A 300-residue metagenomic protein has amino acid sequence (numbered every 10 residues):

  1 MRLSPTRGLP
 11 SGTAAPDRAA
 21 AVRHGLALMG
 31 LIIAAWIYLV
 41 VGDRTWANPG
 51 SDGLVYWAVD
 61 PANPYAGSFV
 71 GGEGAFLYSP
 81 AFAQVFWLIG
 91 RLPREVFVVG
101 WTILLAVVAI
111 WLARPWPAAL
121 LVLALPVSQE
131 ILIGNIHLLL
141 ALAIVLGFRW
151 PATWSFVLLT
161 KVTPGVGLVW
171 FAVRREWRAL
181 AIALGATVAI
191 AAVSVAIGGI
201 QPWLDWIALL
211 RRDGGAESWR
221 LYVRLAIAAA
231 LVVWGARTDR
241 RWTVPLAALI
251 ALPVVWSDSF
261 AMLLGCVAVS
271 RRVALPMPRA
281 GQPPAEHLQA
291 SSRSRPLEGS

Functional and structural regions predicted by a protein language model:
R2-P151, A172-S300: Primarily membrane-embedded glycan-assembly and transfer machineries that use lipid-linked glycans
F156-V157, T163-V173, L263: Transmembrane-embedded, aromatic-rich helix segments that form part of the hydrophobic channel/pocket engaging
